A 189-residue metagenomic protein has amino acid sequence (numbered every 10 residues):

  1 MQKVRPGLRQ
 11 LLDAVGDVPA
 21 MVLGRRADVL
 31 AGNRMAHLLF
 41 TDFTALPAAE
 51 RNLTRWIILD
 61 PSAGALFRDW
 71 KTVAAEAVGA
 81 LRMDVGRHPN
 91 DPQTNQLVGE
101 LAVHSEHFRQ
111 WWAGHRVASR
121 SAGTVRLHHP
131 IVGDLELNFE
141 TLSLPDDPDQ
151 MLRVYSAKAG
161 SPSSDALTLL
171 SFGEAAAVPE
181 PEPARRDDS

Functional and structural regions predicted by a protein language model:
Q2-S189: Hydrophobic protein-protein interaction segments
